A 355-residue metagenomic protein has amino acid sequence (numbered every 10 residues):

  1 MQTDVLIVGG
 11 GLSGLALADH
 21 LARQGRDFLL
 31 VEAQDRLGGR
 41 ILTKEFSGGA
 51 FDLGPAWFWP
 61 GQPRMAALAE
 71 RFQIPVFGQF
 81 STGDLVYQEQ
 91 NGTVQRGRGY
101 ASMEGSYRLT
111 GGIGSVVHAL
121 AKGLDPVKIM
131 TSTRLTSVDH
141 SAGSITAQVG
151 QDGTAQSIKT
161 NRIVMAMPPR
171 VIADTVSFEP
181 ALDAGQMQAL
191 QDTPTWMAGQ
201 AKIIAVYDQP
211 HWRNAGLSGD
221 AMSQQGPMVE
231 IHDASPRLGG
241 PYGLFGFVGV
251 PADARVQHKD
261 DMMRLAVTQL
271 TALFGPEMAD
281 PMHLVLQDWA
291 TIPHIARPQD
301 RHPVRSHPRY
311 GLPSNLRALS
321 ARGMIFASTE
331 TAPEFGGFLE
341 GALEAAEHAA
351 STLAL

Functional and structural regions predicted by a protein language model:
T3-L30: N-terminal Rossmann-like FAD-binding beta1-loop-alpha1 element of flavoenzymes
D4, A16, Q24, F77 (+5 more regions): Conserved flavin/dinucleotide-binding core of flavoenzymes
A22-S47: Glycine-rich FAD pyrophosphate-binding loop
G38-R40, G48-Q79: Conserved FAD-binding subdomain of flavin-dependent enzymes
A56-P63, A101-A119, H258: Short beta-strand to alpha-helix junction loop
A66-V86, H211-L217, A279: A short alpha-helix-loop-beta-strand transition element characteristic of N-terminal alpha/beta dinucleotide-binding
T131-T146: A conserved short coil-to-beta-strand element within the FAD-binding core of flavoproteins
G153-N214: Central helical "cap/lid" subdomain
